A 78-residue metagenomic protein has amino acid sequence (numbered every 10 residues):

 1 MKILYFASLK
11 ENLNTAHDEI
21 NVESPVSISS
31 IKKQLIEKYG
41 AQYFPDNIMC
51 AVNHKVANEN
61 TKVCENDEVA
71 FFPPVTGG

Functional and structural regions predicted by a protein language model:
M1-T76: Ubiquitin-like/PB1-type beta-grasp interaction modules and other compact soluble beta-rich domains
